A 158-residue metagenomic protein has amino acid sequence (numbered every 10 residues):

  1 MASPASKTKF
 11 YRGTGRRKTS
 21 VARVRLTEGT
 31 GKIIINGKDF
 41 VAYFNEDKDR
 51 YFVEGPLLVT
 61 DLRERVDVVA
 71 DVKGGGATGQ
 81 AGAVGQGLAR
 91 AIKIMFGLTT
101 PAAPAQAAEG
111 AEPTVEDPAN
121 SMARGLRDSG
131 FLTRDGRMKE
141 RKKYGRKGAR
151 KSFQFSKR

Functional and structural regions predicted by a protein language model:
A2-R16, A22-K73, T78, G82 (+1 more regions): Structured, basic alpha/beta domains of bacterial-type, RNA-associated proteins
